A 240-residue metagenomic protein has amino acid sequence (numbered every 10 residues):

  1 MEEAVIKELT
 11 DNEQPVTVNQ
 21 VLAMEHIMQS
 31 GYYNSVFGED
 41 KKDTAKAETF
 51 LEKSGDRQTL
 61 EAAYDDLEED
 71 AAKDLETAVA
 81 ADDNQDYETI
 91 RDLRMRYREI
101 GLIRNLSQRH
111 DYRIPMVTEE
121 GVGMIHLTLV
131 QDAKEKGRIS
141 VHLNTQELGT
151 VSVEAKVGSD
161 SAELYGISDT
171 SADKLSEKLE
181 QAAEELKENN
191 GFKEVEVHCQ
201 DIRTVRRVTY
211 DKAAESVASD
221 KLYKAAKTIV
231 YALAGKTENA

Functional and structural regions predicted by a protein language model:
M1-A240: Intrinsically disordered, low-complexity terminal tails
